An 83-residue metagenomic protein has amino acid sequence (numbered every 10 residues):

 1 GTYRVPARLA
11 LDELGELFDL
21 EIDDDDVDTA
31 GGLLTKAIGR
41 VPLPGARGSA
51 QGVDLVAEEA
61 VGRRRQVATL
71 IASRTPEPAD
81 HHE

Functional and structural regions predicted by a protein language model:
G1-E83: Cytosolic regulatory modules rich in charged/polar residues
